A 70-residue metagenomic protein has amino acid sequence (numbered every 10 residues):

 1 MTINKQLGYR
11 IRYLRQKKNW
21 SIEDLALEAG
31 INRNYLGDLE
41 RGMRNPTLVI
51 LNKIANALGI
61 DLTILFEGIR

Functional and structural regions predicted by a protein language model:
M1, N56, F66-R70: Short, charged recognition helix plus adjacent turn of helix-turn-helix-like nucleic-acid-binding domains
Y9-E28, K53: Short basic helix-loop element that most often maps to the first helix and adjoining turn of HTH DNA-binding modules
I11, L25-A26, L36-L39, L65: Conserved hydrophobic/aromatic packing and binding residues within compact polymer-binding modules
I31-R44: Recognition helix of helix-turn-helix/homeodomain-like DNA-binding domains that insert into the DNA major groove
R41, I60, E67: Short, conserved catalytic or interaction motifs in soluble domains
V49-I64: DNA major-groove recognition helix of helix-turn-helix/homeodomain DNA-binding modules
